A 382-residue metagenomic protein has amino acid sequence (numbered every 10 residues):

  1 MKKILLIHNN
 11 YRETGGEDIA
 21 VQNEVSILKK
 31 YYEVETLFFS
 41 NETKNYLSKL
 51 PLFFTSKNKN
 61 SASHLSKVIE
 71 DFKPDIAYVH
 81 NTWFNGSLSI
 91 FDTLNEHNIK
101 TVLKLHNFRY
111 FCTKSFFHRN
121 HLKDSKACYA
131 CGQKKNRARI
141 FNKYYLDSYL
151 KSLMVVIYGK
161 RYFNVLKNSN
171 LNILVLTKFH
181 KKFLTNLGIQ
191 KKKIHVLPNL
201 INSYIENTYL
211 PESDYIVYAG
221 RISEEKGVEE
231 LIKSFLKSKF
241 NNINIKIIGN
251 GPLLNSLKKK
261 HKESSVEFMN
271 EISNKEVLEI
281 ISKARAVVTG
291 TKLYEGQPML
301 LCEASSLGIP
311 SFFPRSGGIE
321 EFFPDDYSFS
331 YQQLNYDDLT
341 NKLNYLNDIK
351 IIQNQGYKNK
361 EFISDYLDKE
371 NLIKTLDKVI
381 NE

Functional and structural regions predicted by a protein language model:
R109, H121-N172, K182: Membrane-proximal helix-turn-helix segments that form the acceptor-binding/catalytic region of lipid-linked
L174, N199, Y209-K226, I232-F235 (+1 more regions): Conserved donor-binding/catalytic core segment of Leloir-type glycosyltransferases
F179, L200: Carbohydrate-associated surface elements
N255-K275: Nucleotide-activated donor-binding/catalytic signature segment of Leloir-type glycosyltransferases, i.e., the conserved
S282-G296, I309: Acidic donor-binding loop of glycosyltransferase active sites
L301, R315-S330: Short acidic/histidine- and often glycine-rich active-site loop of Leloir-type glycosyltransferases that engages
D325-Y336, Y345-K350: Conserved acidic donor-binding segment of nucleotide-sugar-dependent glycosyltransferases
K350-I380: A charged, aromatic-enriched C-terminal amphipathic alpha-helix characteristic of glycosyltransferases across folds
